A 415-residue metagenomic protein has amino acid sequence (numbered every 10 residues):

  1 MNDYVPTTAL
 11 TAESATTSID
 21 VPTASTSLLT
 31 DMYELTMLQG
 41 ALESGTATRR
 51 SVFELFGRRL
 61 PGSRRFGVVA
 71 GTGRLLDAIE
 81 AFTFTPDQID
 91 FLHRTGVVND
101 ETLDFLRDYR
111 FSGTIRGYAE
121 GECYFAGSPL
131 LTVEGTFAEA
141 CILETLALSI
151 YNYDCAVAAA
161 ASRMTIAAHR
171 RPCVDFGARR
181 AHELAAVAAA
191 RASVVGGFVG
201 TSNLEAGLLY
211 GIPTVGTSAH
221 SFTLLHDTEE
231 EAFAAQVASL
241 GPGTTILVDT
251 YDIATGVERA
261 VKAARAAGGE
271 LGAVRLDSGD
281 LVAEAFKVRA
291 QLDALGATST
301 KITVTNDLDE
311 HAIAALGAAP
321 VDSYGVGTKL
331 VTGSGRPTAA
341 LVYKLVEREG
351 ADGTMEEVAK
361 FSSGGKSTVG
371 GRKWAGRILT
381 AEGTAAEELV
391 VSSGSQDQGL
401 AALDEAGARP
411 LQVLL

Functional and structural regions predicted by a protein language model:
N2-R49, R59-P61, V97, L103-S112 (+4 more regions): Buried, small/hydrophobic-residue-enriched core segments of structured protein domains
N2-R49, S63, A294-L295, T300 (+1 more regions): Gly/Ser/Thr/Ala-enriched C-terminal appendages of enzymes
G40-V98, I166: Extended boundary segments
V52-E54, S112, C173, V342 (+1 more regions): A residue-level signal for beta-strand positions that form part of recognition/binding surfaces within mature
F56-R58, Y118, S392, L414: A structural detector for beta-sheet-dominated domains
L76-F82, G117-E120, Y124: An N-terminal, globular interaction/scaffold subdomain
L247, R275, T303-T305, G325-G327: Short, conserved beta-strand edge motifs with alternating hydrophobic and charged residues
